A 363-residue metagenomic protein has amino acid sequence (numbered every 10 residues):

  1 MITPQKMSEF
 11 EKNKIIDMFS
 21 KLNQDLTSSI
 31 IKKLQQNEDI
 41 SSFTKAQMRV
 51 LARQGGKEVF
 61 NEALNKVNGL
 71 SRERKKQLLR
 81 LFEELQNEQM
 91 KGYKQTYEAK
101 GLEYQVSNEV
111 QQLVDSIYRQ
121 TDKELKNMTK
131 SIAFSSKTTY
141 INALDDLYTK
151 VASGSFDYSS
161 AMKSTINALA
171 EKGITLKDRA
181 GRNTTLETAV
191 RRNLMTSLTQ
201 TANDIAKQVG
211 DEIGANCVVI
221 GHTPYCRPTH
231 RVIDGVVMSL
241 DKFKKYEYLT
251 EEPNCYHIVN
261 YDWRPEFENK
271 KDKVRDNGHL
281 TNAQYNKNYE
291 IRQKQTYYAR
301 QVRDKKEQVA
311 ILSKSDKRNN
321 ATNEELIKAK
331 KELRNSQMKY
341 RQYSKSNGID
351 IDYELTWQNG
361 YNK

Functional and structural regions predicted by a protein language model:
M1-A168, K270-K363: N-terminal leader/targeting and assembly helices and adjacent pre-domain segments
A161, I166-V274: Acidic, glycine-rich two-metal-ion catalytic cores of nucleic acid-processing enzymes
